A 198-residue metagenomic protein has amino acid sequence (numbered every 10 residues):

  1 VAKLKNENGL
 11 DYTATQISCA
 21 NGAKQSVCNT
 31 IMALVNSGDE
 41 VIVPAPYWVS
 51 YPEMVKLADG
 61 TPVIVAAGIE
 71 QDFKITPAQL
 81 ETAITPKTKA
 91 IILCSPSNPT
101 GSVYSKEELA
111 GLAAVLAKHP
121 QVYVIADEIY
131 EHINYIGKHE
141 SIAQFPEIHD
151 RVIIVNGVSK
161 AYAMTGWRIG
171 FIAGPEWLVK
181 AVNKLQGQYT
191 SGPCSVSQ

Functional and structural regions predicted by a protein language model:
V1-E40: Phosphate-binding glycine-rich loop
A20, V65, V155: Hydrophobic residues at beta-strand termini and immediately following loops that shape nucleotide-binding pockets
N21-Q25, N29-M32, V43-G60: Substrate-binding/gating loop at the entrance of the active-site cleft, primarily in PLP-dependent aminotransferase-like
D39, G60, L116-Y123, I148-D150: A short helix->loop->beta-strand "cap" motif at the edges of active sites that frequently abuts
V43, I64, I92-L93, V124-A126 (+1 more regions): Hydrophobic residues in well-ordered beta-strands that form the structural core
I69-I136: Active-site phosphate-binding strand-loop segment of PLP-dependent enzymes
F145, H149-Q198: Conserved core segment of the aminotransferase class I/II
